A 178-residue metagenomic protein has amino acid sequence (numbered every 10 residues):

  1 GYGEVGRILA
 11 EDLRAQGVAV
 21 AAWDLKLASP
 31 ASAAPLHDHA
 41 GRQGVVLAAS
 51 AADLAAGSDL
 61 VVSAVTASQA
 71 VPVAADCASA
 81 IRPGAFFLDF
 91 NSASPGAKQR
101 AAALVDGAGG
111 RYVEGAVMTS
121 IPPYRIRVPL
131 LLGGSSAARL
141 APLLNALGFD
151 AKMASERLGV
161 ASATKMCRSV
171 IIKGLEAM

Functional and structural regions predicted by a protein language model:
G1-A56, K152: NAD(P)+-binding Rossmann beta1-loop-alpha1 motif at the extreme N-terminus of oxidoreductases
G17, G57-S58, G84, V128 (+1 more regions): Short, well-ordered alpha-helix to beta-strand connector turns
A51-Y112: Rossmann-fold NAD(P) dinucleotide-binding segment
A93-V170: Rossmann-fold dinucleotide-binding core
R168-M178: Short, intrinsically disordered, charge-balanced linker/junction segments flanking boundaries in proteins
